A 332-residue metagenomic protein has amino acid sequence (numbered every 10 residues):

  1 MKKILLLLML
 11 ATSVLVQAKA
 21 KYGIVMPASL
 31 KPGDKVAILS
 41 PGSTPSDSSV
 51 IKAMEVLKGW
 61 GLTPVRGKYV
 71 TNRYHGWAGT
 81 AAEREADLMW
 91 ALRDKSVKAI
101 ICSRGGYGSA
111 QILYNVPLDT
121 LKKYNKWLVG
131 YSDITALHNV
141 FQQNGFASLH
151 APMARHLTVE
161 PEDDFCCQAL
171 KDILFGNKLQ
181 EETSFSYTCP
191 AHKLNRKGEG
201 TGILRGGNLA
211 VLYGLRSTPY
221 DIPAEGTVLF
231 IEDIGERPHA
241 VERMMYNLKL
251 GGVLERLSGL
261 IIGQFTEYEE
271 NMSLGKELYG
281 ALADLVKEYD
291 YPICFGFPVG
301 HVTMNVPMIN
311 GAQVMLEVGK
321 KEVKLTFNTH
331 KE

Functional and structural regions predicted by a protein language model:
M1-Y22: Bacterial Sec-dependent N-terminal signal peptides
A18-S96: ATP/NTP phosphate-donor binding region
I24, Y114-V116, H138, Q142-F146 (+2 more regions): Mature catalytic domains of secreted/periplasmic carbohydrate-active enzymes
T44-S49, V56, K193, E199-I234: Conserved beta-alpha junction segments in alpha/beta enzyme cores
L118-F141, A147-M153, P292: Short, acidic/small-residue loops that bind anionic groups at enzyme active sites
A147-V211: Conserved anion/nucleotide-ligand pocket segment
Y220-K276: Internal helical hairpin/lid segments
E267-E332: ATP/nucleoside-binding phosphotransfer catalytic cores, i.e., glycine-rich phosphate-binding loops
